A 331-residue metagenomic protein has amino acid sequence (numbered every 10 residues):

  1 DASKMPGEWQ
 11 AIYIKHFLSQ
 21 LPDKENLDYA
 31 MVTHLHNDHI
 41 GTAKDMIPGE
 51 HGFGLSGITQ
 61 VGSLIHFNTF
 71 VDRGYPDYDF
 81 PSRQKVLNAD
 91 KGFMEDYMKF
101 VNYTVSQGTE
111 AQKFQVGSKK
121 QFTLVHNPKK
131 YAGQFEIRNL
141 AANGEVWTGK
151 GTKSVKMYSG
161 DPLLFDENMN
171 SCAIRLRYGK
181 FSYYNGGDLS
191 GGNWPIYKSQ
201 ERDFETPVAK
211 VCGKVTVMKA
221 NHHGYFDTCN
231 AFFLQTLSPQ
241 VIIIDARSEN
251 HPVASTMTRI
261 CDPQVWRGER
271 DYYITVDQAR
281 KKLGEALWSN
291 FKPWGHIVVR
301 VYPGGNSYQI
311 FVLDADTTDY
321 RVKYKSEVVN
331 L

Functional and structural regions predicted by a protein language model:
D1, H34-L35, Y75, A142-G144 (+4 more regions): Active-site metal-binding loops of divalent metal-dependent hydrolases
A2-V71, T206-Y225, S238-I242: Active-site metal-binding motif and surrounding structural segment of the metallo-beta-lactamase
G7, A11, F93-Y97, V253: A structural signal for well-ordered alpha-helical scaffolds and beta->alpha junctions
H16, D23-Y29, I40-P195, V265-D271 (+1 more regions): Flexible, acidic/histidine-containing loops and adjacent segments that form or flank the divalent-metal
A43-D45, Q84, Y197-K198, A231-F233 (+1 more regions): Short amphipathic alpha-helical segments
Y183-P207, V217-A220: Long, well-ordered mid-to-C-terminal structural blocks that present hydrophobic/aromatic surfaces
D203-R300: Long, structured stretches of catalytic cores involved in phosphate-ester chemistry, encompassing
